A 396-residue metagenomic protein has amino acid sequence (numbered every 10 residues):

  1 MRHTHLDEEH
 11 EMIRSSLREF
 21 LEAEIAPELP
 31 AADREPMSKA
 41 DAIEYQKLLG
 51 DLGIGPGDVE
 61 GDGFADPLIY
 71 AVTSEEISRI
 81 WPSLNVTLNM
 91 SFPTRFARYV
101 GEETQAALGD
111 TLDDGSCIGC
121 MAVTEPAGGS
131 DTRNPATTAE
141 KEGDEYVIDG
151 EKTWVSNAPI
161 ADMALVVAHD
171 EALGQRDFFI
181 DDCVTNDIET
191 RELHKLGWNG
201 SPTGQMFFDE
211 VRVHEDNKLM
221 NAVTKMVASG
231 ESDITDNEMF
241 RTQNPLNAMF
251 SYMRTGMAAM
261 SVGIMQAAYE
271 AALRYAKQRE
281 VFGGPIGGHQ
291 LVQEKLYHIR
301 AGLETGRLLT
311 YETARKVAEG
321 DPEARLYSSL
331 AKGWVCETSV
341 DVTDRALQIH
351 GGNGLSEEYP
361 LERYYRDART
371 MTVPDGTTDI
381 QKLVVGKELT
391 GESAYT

Functional and structural regions predicted by a protein language model:
R2-H3, V72-T73, H350-T396: Glycine-rich phosphate/cofactor-binding loops in nucleotide/flavin-utilizing enzymes
R2-L6, T190-L303, M371, T396: Glycine-rich beta->alpha junctions and the first turn(s) of the following alpha-helix
A26-M37, K277-G284, R300-W334, L347-G352: C-terminal helix-coil-helix/basic helical segment that borders enzyme active sites and/or dimer interfaces and provides
I43-S116, S156-M163, V317, R366: Internal helix-loop-helix
L112-G115, V262, Q266-Y269, L296-G306 (+3 more regions): Alpha-helical transition-metal enzyme core signature, strongest for iron centers
T137-E140: A structural signal for short hydrophobic beta-strand segments in well-ordered beta-sheet cores
D149-R191: A short core secondary-structure module
T153-P159, G256, R369-D375: Glycine-rich phosphate/pyrophosphate-binding beta-alpha loops
